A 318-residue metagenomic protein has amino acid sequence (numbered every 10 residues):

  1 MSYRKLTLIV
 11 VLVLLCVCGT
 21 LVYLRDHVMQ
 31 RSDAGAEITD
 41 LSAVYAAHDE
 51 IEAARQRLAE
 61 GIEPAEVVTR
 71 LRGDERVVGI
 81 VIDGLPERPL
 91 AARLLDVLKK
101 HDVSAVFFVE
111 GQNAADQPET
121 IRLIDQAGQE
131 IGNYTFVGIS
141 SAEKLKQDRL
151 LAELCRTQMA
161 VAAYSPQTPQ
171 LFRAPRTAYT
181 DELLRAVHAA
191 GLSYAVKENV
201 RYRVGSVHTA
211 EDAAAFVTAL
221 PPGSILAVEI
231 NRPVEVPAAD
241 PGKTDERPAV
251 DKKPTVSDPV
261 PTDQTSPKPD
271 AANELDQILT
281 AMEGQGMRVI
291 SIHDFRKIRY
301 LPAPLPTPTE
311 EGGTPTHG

Functional and structural regions predicted by a protein language model:
M1-G79, D96-A105, P221-G318: Terminal accessory/targeting
Y45-A142, E153, A160, K297: Active-site beta->alpha N-cap acidic-glycine motif
V81-L85, V109-E110, G138-D148, R173 (+2 more regions): Second-shell loop/turn segments in exported
I82-G84, V109-Q112, N133-T135, R173-R176 (+3 more regions): A cross-domain feature marking catalytic cores of carbohydrate-active enzymes and several ubiquitous metabolic/repair
L85-P89, A115, K144-L151, A178 (+3 more regions): Soluble non-cytosolic domains of exported or imported proteins
R93-D96, E119-Q126, A152, R156-M159 (+4 more regions): Alpha-helical scaffolding segments of alpha/beta enzyme cores, especially the outer helices of TIM-barrel or partial
V97-F108, E130, Q147-A178, F216-E229: CE4/NodB-like, metal-dependent polysaccharide N-deacetylase domain that modifies extracellular/periplasmic N-acetylated
L184-A219, M287-I298: His/Asp/Glu-enriched short active-site or ligand-binding loop at hydrolase and phosphoryl-transfer sites
